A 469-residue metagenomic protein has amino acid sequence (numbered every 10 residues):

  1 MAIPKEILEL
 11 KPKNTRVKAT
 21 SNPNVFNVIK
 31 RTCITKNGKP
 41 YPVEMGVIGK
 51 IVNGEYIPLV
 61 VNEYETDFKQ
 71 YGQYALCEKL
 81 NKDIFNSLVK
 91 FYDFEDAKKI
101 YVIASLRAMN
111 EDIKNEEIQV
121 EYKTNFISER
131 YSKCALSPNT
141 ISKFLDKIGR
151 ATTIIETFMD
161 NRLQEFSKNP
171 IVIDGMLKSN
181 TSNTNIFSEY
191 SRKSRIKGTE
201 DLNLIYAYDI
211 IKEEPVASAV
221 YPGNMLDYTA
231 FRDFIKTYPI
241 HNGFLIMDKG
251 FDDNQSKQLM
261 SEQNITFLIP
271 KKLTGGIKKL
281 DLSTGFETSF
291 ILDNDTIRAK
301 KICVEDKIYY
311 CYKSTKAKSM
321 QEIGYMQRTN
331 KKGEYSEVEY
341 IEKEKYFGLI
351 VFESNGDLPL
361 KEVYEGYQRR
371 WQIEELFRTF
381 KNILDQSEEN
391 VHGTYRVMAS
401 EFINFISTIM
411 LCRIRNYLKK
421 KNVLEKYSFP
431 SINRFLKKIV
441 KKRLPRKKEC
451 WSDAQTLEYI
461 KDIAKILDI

Functional and structural regions predicted by a protein language model:
M1-V172, M176-S182, Y206-A219, R232 (+1 more regions): Dynamic "connector" segments at or just before major functional cores
K98, K133, S137, N169 (+3 more regions): Secondary-structure capping and boundary motifs in well-ordered enzyme cores
I196-Y238: Electropositive, glycine- and tryptophan-enriched low-complexity nucleic-acid-binding patches
E200-L202, A219-V220, N224, Q263-R369 (+2 more regions): An anionic, glycine-rich sequence signature occurring as long contiguous blocks
V220, M225-R232, K236-T237, F251-I291 (+4 more regions): Catalytic or ion-translocation cores adjacent to nucleophile or general acid/base/metal-coordination motifs in diverse
G243-D252: Acidic/histidine-rich, metal-coordinating catalytic segments
E362-V391: Short amphipathic alpha-helical "interface-anchor" segments enriched in bulky aromatics
V391-R415: Basic, amphipathic alpha-helical segments enriched in Lys/Arg and hydrophobic/aromatic residues
